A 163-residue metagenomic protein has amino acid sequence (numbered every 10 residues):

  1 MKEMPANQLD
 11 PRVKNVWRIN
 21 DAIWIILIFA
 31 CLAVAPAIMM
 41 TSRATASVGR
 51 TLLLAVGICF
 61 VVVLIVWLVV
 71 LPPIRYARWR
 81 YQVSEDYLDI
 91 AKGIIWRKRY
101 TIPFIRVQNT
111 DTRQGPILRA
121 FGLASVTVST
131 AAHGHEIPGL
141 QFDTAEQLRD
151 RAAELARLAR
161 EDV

Functional and structural regions predicted by a protein language model:
M1-I105, N109-V163: N-terminal basic, Ser/Thr-rich segments that initiate or prime the first beta/alpha elements at protein or domain
